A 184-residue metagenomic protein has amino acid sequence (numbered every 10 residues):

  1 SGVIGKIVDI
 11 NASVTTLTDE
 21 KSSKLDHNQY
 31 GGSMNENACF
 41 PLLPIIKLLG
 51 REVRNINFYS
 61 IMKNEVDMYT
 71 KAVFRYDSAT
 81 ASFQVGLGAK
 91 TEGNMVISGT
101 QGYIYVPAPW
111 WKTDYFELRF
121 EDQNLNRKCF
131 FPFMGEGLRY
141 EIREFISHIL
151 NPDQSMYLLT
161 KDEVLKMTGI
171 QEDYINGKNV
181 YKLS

Functional and structural regions predicted by a protein language model:
S1-I56: Predominantly a Rossmann-like dinucleotide-binding segment in NAD(P)-dependent oxidoreductases
T15, A108-W111, P132-L138: Short coil/turn segments
N28, L125-F130: Short glycine/proline- and acidic residue-enriched helix-loop micro-motifs that form flexible lids or anion-recognition
E36-K112, I142-P152: Contiguous beta-strand/loop segments that form the cofactor/metal-binding neighborhood of enzyme cores
N37, G137, E163: Soluble or luminal CAZymes and related metallo-dependent hydrolases
M95, T113-Q123: Short polybasic amphipathic segments
C129-R143, L159: Active-site loop of classical SDR/Rossmann-like NAD(P)-dependent oxidoreductases, centered on the catalytic Tyr-X3-Lys
E144-S184: C-terminal helix-rich "cap/oligomerization" subdomain common to oxidoreductases
